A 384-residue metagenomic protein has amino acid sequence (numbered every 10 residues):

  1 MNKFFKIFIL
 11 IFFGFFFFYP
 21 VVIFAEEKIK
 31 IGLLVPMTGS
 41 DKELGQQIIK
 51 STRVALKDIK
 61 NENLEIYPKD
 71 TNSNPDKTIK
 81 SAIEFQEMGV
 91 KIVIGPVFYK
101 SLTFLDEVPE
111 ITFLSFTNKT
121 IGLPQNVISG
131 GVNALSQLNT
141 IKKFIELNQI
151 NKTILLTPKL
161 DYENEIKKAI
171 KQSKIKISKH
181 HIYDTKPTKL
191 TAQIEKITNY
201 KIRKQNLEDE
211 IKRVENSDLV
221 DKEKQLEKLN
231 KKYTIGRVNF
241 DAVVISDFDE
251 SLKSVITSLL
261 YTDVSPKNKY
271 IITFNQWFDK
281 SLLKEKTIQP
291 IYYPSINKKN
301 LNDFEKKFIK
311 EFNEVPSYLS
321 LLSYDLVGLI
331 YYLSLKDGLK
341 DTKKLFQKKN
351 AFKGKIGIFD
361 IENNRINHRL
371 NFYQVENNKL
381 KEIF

Functional and structural regions predicted by a protein language model:
K3-F8, F13-G14, I23-F384: Extracytosolic ligand-binding ectodomains
